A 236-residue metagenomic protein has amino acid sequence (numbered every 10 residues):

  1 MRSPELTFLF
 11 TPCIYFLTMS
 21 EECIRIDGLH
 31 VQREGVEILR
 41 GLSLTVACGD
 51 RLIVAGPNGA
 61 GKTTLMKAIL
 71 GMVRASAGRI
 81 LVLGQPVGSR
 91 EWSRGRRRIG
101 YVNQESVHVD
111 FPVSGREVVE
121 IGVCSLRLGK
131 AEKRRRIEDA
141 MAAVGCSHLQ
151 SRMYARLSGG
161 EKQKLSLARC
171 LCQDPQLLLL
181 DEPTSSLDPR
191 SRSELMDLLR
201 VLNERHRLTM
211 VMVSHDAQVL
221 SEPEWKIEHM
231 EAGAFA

Functional and structural regions predicted by a protein language model:
L70: Helix-to-loop junction immediately C-terminal to a conserved catalytic motif
G78-P86, R94-G95: Conserved ABC transporter NBD signature motif
E132-L149: Conserved ABC ATPase "signature" region
M153-L157, E161: Conserved ABC ATPase signature
D174: Conserved catalytic motifs of ABC-family nucleotide-binding domains
L178-D181: Catalytic Walker B motif of ABC-type/P-loop ATPase nucleotide-binding domains
S214-H215: H-loop/switch region of ABC-family ATPase nucleotide-binding domains
